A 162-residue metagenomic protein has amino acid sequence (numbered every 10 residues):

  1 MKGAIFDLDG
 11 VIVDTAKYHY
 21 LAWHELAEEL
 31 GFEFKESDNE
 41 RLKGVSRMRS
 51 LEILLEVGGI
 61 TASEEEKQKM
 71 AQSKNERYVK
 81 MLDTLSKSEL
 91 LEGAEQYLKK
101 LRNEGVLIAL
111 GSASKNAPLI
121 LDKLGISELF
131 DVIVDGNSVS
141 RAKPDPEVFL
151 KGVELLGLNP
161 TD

Functional and structural regions predicted by a protein language model:
M1-E40: Active-site neighborhood of HAD-like aspartate-dependent phosphohydrolases
D7, V11, S112, D145: Conserved G/P- and acidic residue-centered "switch" motifs that form tight phosphate/ATP-binding loops in soluble
Y18, S46-R49, Q96, K115-L119: Short alpha-helical
G44-M81, K100: A metal-dependent, Asp-based hydrolase signature
K80-L110: Short, acidic loop-to-helix structural element flanking the phosphoryl-transfer center in phosphate-processing enzymes
K87-S88, K115-D162: Substrate-recognition "cap/lid" segment bordering the active-site pocket of phosphatases
